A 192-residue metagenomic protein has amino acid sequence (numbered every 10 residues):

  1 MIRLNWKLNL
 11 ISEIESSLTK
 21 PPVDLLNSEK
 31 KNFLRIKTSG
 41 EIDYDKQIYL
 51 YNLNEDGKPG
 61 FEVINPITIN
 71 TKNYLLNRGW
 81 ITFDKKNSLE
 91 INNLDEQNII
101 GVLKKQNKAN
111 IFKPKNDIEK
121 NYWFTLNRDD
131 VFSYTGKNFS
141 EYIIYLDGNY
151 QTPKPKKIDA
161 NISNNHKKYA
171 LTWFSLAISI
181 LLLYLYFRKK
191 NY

Functional and structural regions predicted by a protein language model:
I2-N27, L34-Y192: Surface-exposed, charge/polar-rich loops and edge strands
